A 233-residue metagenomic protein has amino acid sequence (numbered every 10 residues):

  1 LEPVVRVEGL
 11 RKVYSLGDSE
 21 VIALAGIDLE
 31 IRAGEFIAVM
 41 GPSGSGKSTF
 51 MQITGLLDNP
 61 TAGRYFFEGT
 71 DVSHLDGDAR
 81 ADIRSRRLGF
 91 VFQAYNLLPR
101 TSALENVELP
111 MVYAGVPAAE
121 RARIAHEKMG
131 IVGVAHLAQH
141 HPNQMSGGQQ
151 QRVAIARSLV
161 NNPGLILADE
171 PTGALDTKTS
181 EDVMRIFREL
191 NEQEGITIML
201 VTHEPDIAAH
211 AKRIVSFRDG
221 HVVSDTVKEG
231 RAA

Functional and structural regions predicted by a protein language model:
P3-F217, V222: ABC family nucleotide-binding domain
E229-A233: ABC ATPase nucleotide-binding domains
